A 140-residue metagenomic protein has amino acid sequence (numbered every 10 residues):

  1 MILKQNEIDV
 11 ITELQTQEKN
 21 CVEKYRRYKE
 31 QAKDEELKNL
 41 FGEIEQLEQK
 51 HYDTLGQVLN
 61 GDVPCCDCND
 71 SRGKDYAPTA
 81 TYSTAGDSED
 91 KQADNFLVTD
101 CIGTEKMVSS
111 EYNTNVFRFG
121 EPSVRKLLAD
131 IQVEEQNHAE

Functional and structural regions predicted by a protein language model:
M1-T16, D53, Q57, D70: Hydrophobic transmembrane alpha-helices
E7-E30, P78-E134: Acidic/histidine-rich alpha-helical segments that form the ligand environment of transition-metal centers
E35-D75, Q136-E140: Conserved alpha-helical segments that form or flank metal/cofactor-binding pockets of metalloenzymes
